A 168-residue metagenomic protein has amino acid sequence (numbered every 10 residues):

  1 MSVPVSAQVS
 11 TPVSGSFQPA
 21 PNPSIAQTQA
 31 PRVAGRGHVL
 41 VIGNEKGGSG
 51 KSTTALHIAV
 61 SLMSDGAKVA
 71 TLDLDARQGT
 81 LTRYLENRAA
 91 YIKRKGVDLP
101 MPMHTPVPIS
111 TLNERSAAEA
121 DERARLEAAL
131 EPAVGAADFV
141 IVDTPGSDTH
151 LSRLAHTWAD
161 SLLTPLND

Functional and structural regions predicted by a protein language model:
M1-E45: Extreme N-terminal, non-catalytic leader segments that precede Walker-type/kinase nucleotide-binding cores
A34, V39, G43-S49, M63-F139 (+1 more regions): P-loop/Walker-type NTP enzyme "switch/lid" segment
T53-T54: Hydrophobic positions on the alpha1 helix immediately C-terminal to the Walker A/P-loop
H57, S61: Active-site signature of alpha/beta-hydrolase-fold catalytic machinery across serine- and Asp/Cys-nucleophile hydrolases
D65, A70, V142-D168: Conserved catalytic-core segment of NTP-binding enzymes
